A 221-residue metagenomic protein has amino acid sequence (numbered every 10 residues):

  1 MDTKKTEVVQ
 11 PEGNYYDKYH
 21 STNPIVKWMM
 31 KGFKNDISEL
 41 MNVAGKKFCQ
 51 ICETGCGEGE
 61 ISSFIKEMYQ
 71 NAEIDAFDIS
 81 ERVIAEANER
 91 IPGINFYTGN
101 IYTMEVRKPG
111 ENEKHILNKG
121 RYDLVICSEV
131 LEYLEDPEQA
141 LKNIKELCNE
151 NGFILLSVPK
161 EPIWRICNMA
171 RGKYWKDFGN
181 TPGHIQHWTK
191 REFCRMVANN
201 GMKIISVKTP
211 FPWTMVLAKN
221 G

Functional and structural regions predicted by a protein language model:
M1-I116, G120, L141, L156 (+2 more regions): Conserved N-terminal segment of class I S-adenosyl-L-methionine
I126: A conserved beta-strand element that flanks and buttresses the S-adenosyl-L-methionine
V130: Hydrophobic adenine-recognition pocket in adenosine-nucleotide-binding enzymes
E138-E150: A short glycine-rich, Lys/Arg-flanked "PGG" loop and its adjoining helix->strand segment in the class I
L155-K176: Conserved class I S-adenosyl-L-methionine
M196-M202: A structural motif corresponding to the C-terminal end of an alpha-helix and its immediate exit/capping segment
N220-G221: Short loop segments at secondary-structure junctions
